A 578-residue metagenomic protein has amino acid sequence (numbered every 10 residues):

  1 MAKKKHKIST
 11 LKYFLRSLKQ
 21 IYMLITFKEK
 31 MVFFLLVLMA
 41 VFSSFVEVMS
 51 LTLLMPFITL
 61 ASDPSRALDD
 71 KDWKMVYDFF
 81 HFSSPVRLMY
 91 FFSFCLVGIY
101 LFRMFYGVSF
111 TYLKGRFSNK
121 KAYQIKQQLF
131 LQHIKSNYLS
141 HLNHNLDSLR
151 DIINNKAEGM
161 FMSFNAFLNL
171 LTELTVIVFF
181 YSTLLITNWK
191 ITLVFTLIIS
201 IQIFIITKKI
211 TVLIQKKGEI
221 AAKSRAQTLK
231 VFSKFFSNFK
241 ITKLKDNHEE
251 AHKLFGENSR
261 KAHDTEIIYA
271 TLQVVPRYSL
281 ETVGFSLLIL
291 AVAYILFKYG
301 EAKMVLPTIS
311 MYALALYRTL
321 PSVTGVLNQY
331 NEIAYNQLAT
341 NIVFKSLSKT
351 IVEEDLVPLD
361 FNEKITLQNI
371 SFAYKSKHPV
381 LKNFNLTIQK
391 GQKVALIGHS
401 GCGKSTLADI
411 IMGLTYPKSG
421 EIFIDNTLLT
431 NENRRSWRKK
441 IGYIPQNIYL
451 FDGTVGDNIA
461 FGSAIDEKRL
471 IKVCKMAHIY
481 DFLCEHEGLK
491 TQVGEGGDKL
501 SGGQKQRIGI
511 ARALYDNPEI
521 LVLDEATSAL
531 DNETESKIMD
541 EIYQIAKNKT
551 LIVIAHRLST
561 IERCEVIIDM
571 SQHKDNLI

Functional and structural regions predicted by a protein language model:
M23-K30, Y138, N154-F167, K216-K230 (+4 more regions): An intracellular "coupling" helix at the cytosolic face of ABC transporter transmembrane type-1 domains
F34-F102, L185-K190, A302-L306: Transmembrane helix-loop-helix hairpins at lipid-water interfaces of multipass membrane proteins, especially the type-1
L36-F42, N169-I220, L290-M304: Transmembrane helices of ABC transporter permease
K114, I134-F179, S237: Juxtamembrane loop-to-helix connectors within ABC transporter transmembrane domains
K240-K243, N247, T271-V274, R318-S346 (+1 more regions): Cytosolic ends of transmembrane helices, especially the final helix of ABC transmembrane type-1 domains
M412: Helix-to-loop junction immediately C-terminal to a conserved catalytic motif
I448-Q492, E541: Conserved "ABC signature" C-loop
D516, K547: Conserved signature/switch motifs of ABC ATPase nucleotide-binding domains
